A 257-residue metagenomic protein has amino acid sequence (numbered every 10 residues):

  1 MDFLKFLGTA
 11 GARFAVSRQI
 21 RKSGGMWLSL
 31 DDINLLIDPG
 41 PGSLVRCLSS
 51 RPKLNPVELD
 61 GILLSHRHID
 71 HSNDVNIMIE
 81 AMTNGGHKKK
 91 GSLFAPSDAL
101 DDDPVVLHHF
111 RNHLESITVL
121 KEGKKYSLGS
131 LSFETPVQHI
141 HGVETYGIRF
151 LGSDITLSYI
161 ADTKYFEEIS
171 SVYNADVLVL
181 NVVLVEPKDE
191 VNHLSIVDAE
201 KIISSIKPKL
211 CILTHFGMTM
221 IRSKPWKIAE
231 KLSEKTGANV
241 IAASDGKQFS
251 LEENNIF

Functional and structural regions predicted by a protein language model:
M1-R51, E144-D162, V177: Conserved beta-strand hairpin/beta-sheet module of binuclear metal-dependent hydrolase folds, prominently
G11-R13, I69, A99-L100, L184-E186 (+1 more regions): Short histidine/acidic/glycine/proline-rich micro-motifs that form metal- and phosphate-coordinating active-site loops
L36-G40, L59-D70, P96, L157-T163 (+3 more regions): Active-site neighborhood of phospho(di)ester-bond hydrolases with catalytic His/Asp-centered motifs
G42-S92, A175-V177: Active-site metal-binding motif and surrounding structural segment of the metallo-beta-lactamase
L54-V57, N112-E115, G129-L131, S171-Y173 (+2 more regions): Structured loop/turn residues at beta-strand edges in well-structured enzyme cores
N73-M82, V106, I221-E230: Metal-dependent catalytic neighborhoods of phosphoester/phosphodiester hydrolases
K88-T145, G152-S153, G246, L251-E252: Metallo-beta-lactamase
Y165-Q248: Cap/insert and terminal regions of metallo-dependent hydrolase folds
